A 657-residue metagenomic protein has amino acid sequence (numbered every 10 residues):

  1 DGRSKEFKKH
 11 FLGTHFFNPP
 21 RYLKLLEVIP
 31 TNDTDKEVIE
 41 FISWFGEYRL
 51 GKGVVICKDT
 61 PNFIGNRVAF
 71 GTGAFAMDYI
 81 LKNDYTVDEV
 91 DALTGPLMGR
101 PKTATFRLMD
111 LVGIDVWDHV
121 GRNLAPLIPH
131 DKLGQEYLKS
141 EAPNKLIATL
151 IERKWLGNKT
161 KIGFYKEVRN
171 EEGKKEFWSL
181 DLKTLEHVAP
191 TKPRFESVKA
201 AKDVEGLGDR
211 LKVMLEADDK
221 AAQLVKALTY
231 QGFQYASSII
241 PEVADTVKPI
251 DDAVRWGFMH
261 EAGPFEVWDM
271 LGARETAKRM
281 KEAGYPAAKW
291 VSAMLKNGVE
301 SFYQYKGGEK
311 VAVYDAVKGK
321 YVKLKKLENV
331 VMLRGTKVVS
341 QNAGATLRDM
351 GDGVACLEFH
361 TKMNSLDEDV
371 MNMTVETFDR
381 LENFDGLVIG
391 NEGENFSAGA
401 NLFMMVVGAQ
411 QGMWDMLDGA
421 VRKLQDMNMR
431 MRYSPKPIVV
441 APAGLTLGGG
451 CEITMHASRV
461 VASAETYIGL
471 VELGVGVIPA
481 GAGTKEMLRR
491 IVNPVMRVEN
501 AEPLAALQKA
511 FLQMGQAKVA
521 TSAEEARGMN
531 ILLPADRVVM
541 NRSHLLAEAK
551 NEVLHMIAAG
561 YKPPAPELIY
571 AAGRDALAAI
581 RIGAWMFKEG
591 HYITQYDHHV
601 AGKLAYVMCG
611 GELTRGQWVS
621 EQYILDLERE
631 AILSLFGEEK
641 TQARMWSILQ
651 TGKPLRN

Functional and structural regions predicted by a protein language model:
D1-L387, N391-E394, L402-K436, A443-T446 (+4 more regions): N-terminal glycine-rich phosphate-binding loop for ADP-containing cofactors
